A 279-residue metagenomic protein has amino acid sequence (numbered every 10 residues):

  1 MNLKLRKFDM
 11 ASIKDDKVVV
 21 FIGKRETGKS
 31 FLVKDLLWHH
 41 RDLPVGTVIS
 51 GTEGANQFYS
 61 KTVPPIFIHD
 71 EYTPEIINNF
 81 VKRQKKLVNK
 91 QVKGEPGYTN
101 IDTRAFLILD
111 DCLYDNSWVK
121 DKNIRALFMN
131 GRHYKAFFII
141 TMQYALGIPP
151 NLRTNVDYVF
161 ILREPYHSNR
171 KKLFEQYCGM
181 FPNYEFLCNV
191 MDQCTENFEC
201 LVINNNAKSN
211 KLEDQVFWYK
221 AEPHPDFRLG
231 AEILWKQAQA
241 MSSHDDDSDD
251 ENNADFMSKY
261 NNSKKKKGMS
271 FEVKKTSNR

Functional and structural regions predicted by a protein language model:
M1-V19, E196-R279: Conserved P-loop NTPase motor module
L5-K7, D16-R41, G51-A55, E71-Y184: Conserved P-loop NTPase motor cores
M10-A11, G97-Y98, D192: Short secondary-structure boundary/capping segments
G46: An amphipathic, basic-hydrophobic helix/alpha-beta surface used to engage anionic, phosphate-rich ligands or surfaces
N56-F58, L212: Short acidic, gly/pro-rich beta-turn/loop elements at beta-sheet edges and active-site/ligand-binding grooves
Y59-P74: Active-site regions of enzymes building and remodeling cell-envelope glycoconjugates
Y59-T62, L152, Q193: Short, conserved catalytic or adaptor-binding loops enriched in Gly and charged residues
K171-S209: P-loop/Walker A phosphate-binding loop and immediately adjacent motor/lid segment at beta-alpha junctions
